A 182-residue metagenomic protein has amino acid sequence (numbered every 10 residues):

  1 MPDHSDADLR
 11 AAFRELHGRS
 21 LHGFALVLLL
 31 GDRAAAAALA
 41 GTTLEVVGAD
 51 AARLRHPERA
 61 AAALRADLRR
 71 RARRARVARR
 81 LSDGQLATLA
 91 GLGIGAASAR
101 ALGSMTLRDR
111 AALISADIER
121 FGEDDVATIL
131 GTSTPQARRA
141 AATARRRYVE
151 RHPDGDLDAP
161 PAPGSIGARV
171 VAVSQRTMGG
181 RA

Functional and structural regions predicted by a protein language model:
M1-G23, A34: A short, charge-rich alpha-helical start-of-domain segment used by transcription regulators
G18, L26, A37-G91, A141: Σ70-family region 2.3-2.4 aromatic/basic alpha-helix that recognizes the −10 promoter and nucleates DNA melting
G18, S98, D109-R110: Short, leucine-enriched amphipathic alpha-helices that occur as contiguous helical runs
G31-D32, D50, G155: Short loop-to-helix capping motifs
I94-M105: Short, Lys/Arg-enriched anionic-surface-contact patches
M105-D125, I129: Short amphipathic alpha helix immediately N-terminal
L130-A162: DNA-recognition helix of helix-turn-helix
D156-A182: Hydrophobic topogenic segments
